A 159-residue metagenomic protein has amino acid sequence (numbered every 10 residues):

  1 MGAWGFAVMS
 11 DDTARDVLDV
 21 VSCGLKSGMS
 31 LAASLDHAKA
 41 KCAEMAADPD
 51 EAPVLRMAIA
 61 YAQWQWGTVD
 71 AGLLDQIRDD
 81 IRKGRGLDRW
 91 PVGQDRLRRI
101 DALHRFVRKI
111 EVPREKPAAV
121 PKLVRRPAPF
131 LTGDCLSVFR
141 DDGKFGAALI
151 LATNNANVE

Functional and structural regions predicted by a protein language model:
M1-K39: Short terminal alpha-helical segments
G2, E51-W64, L97-D101: Amphipathic alpha-helical elements of HEAT/ARM-like alpha-solenoid repeat scaffolds that form extended
Q65-D101: Extended boundary segments
G93-L131: Mixed-charge, Lys/Arg-rich low-complexity intrinsically disordered regions
L131-S137: Structural motif
K144-N155: Short beta-strand-centered aromatic/proline hotspots
N157-E159: Short solvent-exposed strand/turn elements
